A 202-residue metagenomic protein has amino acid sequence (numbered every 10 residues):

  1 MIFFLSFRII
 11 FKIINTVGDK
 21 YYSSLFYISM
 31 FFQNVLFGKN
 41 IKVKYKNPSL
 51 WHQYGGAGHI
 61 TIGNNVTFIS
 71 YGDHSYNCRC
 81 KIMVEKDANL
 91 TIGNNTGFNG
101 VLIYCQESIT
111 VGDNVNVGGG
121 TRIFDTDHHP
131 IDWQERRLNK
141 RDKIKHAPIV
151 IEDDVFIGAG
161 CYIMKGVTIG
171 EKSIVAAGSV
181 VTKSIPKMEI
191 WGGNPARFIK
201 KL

Functional and structural regions predicted by a protein language model:
M1-F124, E152-D153, E171, K187 (+1 more regions): Domain-scale signature associated with acetyltransferase and cell-envelope carbohydrate enzymes
F3, V111, V117-L202: Glycine-rich hexapeptide-repeat left-handed beta-helix
